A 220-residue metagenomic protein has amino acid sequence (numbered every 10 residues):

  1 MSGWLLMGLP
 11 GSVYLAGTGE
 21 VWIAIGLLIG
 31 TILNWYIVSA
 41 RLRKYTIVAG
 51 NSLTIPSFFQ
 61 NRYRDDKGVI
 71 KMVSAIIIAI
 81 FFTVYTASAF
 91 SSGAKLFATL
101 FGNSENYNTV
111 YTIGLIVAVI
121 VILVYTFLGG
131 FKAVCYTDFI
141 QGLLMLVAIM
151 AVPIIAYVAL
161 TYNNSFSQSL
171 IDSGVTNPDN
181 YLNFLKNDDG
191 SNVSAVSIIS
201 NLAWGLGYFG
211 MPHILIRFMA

Functional and structural regions predicted by a protein language model:
M1-L9, V84: A generic, lipid-embedded transmembrane alpha helix
G8-I25, Q60, Y107-Y111, L143-A220: Loop-to-helix junctions at membrane interfaces in multi-pass transport proteins
W22-T126, I199, A203-G207, I216: Helix-loop-helix module between adjacent transmembrane segments
R43-V48, N103, G130-F131, Y157-S167: Transmembrane helix-loop junctions in multipass membrane proteins, especially transporters and channels
